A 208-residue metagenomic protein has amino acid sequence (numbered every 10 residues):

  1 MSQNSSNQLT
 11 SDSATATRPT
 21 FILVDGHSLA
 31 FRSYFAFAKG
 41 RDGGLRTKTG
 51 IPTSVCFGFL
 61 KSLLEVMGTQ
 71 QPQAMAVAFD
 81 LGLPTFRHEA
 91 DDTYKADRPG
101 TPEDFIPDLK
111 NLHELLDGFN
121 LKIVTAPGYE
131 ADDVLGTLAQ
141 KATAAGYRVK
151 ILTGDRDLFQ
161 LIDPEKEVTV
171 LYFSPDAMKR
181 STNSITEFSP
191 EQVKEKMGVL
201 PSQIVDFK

Functional and structural regions predicted by a protein language model:
S2-A76, D80, F86-R87, D91-T93: Non-catalytic, usually N-terminal nucleic-acid engagement modules in DNA/RNA processing proteins
S2-S11, D42-R46, A96-K208: Extended two-metal-dependent nuclease catalytic cores across DNA- and RNA-processing enzymes
G26, F79-L81, P127, T153-G154: Glycine-rich, histidine-containing beta strand-loop boundary motifs that form or position
P84-R87, F159-L161: Short catalytic/ligand-binding loop motif for oxyanion handling, primarily in non-cytosolic enzymes, centered on
